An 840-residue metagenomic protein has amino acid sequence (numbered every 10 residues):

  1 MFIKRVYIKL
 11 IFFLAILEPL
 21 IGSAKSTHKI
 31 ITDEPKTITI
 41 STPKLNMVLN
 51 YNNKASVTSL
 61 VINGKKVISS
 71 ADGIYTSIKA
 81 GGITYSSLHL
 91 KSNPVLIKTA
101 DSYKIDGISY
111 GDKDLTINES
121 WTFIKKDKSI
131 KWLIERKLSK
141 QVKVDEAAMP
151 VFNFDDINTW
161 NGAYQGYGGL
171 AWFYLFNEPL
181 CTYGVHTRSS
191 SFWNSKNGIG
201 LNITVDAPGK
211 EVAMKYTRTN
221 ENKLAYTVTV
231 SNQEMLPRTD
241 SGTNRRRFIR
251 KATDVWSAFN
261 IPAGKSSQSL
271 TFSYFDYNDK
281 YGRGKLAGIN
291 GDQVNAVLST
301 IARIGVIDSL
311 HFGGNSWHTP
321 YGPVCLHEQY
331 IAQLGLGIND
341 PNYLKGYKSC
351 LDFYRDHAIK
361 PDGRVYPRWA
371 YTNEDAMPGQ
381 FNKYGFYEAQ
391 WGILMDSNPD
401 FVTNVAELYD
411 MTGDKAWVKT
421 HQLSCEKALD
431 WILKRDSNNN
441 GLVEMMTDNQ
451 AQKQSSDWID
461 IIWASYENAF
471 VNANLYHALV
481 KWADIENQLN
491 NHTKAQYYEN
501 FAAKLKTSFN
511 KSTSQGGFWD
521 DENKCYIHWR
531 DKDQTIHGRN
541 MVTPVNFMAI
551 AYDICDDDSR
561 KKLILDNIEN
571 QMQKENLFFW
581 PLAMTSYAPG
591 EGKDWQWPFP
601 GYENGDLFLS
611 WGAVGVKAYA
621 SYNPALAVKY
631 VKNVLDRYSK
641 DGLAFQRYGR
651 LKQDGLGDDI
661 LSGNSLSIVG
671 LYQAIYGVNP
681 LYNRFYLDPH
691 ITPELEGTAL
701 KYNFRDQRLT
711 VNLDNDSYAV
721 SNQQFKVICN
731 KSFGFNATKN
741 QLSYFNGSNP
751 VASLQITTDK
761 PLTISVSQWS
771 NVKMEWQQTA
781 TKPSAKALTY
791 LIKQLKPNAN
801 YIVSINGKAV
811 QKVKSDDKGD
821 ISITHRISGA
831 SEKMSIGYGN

Functional and structural regions predicted by a protein language model:
S26-I40, K66-S69, L96, T122-A225 (+1 more regions): Polysaccharide-binding surfaces and accessory modules of carbohydrate-active proteins
I31-D33, S41, Q141, G184-G288: Beta-strand-rich recognition/accessory modules
E34-G111, N118-S120, Q165, G169-L175 (+2 more regions): Acidic-aromatic substrate-binding/catalytic surfaces of carbohydrate-active enzymes
K91, V614-N840: Non-catalytic C-terminal accessory modules of carbohydrate-active enzymes
R283-K419, M541-I554, W595-K632: Substrate-binding groove/exosite segments of carbohydrate-active enzymes
G288-I301, S349-N373, Y409-A469, T493 (+3 more regions): Active-site acid/base region of carbohydrate-active enzymes
W317-Y321, W369-D400, L433-F501, S514-A551 (+1 more regions): The feature captures the catalytic groove of carbohydrate-active enzymes
C325-I331, G335-I338, N342-R355, L423-E426 (+5 more regions): Active-site core of glycosidic bond-cleaving carbohydrate-active enzymes
